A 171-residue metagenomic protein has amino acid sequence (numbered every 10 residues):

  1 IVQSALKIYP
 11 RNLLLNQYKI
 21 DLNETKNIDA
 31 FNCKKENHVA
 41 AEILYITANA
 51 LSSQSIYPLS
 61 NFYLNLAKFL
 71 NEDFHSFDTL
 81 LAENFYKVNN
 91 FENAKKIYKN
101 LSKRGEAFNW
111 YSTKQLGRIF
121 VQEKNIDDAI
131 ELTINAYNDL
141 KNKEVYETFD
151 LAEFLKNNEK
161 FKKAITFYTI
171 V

Functional and structural regions predicted by a protein language model:
I8, D21, T25, S53 (+3 more regions): Register position in tetratricopeptide repeats
P10, E72, E106-A107, K141-N142: Short coil turns that delineate tetratricopeptide repeat
L15, F77, Y111-S112, E147: TPR alpha-solenoid repeat register
I28-I43: TPR-adjacent "capping" and linker segments in tetratricopeptide-repeat scaffold/adaptor proteins
